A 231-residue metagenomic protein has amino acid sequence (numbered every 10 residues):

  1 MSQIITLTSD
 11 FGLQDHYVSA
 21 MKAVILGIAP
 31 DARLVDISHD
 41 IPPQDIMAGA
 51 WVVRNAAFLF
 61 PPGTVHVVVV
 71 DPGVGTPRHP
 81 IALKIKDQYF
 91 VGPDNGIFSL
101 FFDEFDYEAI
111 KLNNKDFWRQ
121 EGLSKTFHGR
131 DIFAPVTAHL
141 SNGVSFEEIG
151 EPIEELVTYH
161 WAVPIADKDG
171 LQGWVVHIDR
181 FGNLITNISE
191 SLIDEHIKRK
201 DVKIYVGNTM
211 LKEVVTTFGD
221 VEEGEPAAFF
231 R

Functional and structural regions predicted by a protein language model:
M1-S9, H16-V70: Alpha/propeptide regions of enzymes that mature by internal proteolysis
I4, I28-L34, A48, F60-G63 (+2 more regions): Active-site histidine-anchored catalytic micro-motif
S9-F11, I37-H39, V69-P72, I85-K86 (+5 more regions): Fold-independent oxyanion-binding glycine-rich loops and adjacent beta-strand/coil segments at enzyme active sites
H16, A20, A29, Q44 (+5 more regions): Conserved active-site and cofactor/substrate-binding residues in soluble primary-metabolism enzymes
I28-D31, A56-F60, E104, H139-E147 (+1 more regions): Change "in soluble alpha/beta enzymes" to "in soluble alpha/beta proteins
F58-P62, V74-G75, A82-K84, F102 (+5 more regions): Solvent-exposed alpha-helices and their adjacent loops that cap or buttress functional pockets in soluble metabolic
G122-N187, I197: Anionic-ligand-binding alpha/beta catalytic cores of soluble enzymes and soluble regulatory domains that recognize
N187-R231: A conserved acidic, glycine/proline-rich C-terminal tail/linker
